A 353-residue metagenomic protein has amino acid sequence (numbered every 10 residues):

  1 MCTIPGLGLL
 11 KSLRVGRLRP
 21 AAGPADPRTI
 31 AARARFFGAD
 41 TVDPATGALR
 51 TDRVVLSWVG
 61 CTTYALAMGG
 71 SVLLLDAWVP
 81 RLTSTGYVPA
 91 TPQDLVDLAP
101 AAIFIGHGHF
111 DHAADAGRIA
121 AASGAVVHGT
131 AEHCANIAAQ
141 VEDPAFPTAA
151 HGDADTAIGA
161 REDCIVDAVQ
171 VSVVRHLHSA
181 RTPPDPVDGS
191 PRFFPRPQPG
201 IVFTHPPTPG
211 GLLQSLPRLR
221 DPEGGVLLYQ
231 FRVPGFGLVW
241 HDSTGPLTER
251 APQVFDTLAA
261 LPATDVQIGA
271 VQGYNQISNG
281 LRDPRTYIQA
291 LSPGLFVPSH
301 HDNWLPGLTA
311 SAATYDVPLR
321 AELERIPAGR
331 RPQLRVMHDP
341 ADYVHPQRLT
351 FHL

Functional and structural regions predicted by a protein language model:
D26-L49, E132-L227, V233-P234, H338 (+1 more regions): Metallo-beta-lactamase
R33-L49, V59, T63-H109, A114-R118 (+3 more regions): Pre-active-site segment of Zn-dependent metallo-hydrolases
R53-V55, A102, A121-V126: Short active-site oxyanion
V55-W58, L73-D76, Q170-H176, G237-G245 (+1 more regions): Active-site-proximal beta-strand elements of phosphoester/diester hydrolases
L74-W78, A99-H109, H128-A131, V239-T244 (+4 more regions): Active-site neighborhood of phospho(di)ester-bond hydrolases with catalytic His/Asp-centered motifs
L82, H109-A114, C134-I137, E162 (+5 more regions): Active-site environment of divalent metal-dependent phosphoester hydrolases
C134-V166, L281-L353: Binuclear metal-ion centers of metallo-dependent hydrolases, dominated by the metallo-beta-lactamase
P209-A290: Active-site-proximal loop/helix segments of hydrolase catalytic cores
